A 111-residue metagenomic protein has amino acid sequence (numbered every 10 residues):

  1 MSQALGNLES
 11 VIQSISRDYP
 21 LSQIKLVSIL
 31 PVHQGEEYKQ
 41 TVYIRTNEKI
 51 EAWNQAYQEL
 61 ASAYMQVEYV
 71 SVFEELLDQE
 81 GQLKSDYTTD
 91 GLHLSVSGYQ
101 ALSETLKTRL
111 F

Functional and structural regions predicted by a protein language model:
M1-G6, K25, I29-Q34: Oxyanion-hole/transition-state-stabilizing segment in secreted/luminal serine hydrolases and related acyltransferases
M1-S2, Q40-T46, Y87-T89: Short glycine-enriched, charge-decorated loop/helix-capping segments at active-site entrances that position
L8-Q13, N54: Generic structural signal for well-ordered alpha-helices, preferentially at hydrophobic/aromatic core positions
I12-R17, A61-S62: N-terminal cationic-hydrophobic initiation segments that often serve targeting/anchoring roles
Y19-Q23: A short helix->loop->beta-strand "cap" motif at the edges of active sites that frequently abuts
L30-Q34, E74-D78, L92-H93: Solvent-exposed loop/turn segments at secondary-structure junctions within structured extracellular/periplasmic domains
Q34-S71: Substrate-gating cap/lid alpha-helix
T88-F111: Histidine-centered active-site loop/cap adjacent to the catalytic His in serine esterases/O-acetyl transfer systems
